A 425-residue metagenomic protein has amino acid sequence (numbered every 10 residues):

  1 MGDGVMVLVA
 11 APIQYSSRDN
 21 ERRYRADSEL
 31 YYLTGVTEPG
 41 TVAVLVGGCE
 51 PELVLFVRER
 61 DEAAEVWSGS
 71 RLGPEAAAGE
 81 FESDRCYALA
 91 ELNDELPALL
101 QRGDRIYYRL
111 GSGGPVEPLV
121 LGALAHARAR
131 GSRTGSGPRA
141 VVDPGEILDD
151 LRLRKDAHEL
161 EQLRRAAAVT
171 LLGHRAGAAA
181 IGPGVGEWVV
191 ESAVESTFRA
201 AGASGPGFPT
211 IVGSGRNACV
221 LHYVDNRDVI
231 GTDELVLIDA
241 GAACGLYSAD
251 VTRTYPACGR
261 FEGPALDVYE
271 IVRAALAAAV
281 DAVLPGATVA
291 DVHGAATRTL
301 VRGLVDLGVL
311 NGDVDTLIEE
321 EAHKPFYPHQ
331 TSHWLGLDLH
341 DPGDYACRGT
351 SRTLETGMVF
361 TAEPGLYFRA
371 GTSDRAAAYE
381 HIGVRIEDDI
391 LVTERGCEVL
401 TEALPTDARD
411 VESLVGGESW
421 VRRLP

Functional and structural regions predicted by a protein language model:
G2-P425: Active-site neighborhoods and metal-handling regions in enzymes and metal-associated proteins
